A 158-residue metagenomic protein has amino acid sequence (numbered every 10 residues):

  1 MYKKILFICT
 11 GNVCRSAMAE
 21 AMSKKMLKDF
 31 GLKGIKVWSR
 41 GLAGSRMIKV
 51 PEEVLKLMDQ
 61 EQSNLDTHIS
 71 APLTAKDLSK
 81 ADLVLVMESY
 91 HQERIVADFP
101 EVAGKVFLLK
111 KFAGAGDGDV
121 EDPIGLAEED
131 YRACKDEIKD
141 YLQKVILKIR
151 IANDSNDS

Functional and structural regions predicted by a protein language model:
M1-K80, L147-D157: Conserved active-site segments centered on acidic
F7, L85-V86: Hydrophobic beta-strand core positions in alpha/beta domains
S16, E88-S89: Helix N-cap/beta->alpha junction signal
L83, S89-S158: Phosphate-binding/catalytic loops
